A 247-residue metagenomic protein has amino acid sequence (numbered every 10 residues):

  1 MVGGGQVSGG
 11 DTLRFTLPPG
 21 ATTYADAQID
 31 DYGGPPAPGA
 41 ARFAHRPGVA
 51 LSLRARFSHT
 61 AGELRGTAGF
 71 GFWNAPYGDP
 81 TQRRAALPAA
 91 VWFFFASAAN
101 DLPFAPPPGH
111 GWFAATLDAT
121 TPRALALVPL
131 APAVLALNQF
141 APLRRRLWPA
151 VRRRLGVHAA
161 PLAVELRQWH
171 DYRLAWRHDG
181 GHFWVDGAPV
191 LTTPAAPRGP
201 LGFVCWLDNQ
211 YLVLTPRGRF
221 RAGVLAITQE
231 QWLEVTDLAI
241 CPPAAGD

Functional and structural regions predicted by a protein language model:
M1-L17: Extracellular glycan-recognition surfaces and repeat-rich motifs
S8, A44-R46, E165-R167, A196-R198: Surface-exposed coil/turn segments at beta-strand junctions on protein surfaces, enriched
F15-R146: Secretory/extracellular carbohydrate-interaction modules and structurally similar beta-sandwich "look-alikes"
A37-F43, V157-A163, T192, G223: Beta-strand-rich interaction surfaces with strong enrichment in secreted/lumenal proteins
G48-S52, R56-G62, P197-D247: Ligand-recognition surfaces built from glycine- and aromatic
L53, Q168-W176, G181-F183: Short tryptophan-centered beta-strand motifs in secreted/extracellular beta-sheet-rich domains of glycan-recognition
A150-R173, P200: Trp-centered recognition loops
W184-P189: Short strand-turn-strand beta-turns centered on an Asx-Gly dipeptide
